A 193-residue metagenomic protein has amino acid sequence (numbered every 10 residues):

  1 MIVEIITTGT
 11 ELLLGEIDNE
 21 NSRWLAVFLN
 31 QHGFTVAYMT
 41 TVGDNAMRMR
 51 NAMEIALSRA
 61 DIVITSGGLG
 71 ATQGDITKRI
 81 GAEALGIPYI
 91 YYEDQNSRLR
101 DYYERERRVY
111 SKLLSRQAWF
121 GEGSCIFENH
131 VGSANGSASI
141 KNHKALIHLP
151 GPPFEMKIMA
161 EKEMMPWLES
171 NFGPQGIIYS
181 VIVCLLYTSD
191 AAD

Functional and structural regions predicted by a protein language model:
I2-H32, Y38-M39: Glycine-rich phosphate/diphosphate-binding loop of Rossmann-like nucleotide-binding domains
V3-E4, D61-I62, S124-C125, K144-I147 (+1 more regions): Structural motif
T10-E11, G68-A71, G151-F154: Short glycine-rich anion-binding loops that position phosphate/pyrophosphate groups of nucleotides and phosphorylated
G15, M39-V42, Y92, L149-P150: Active-site-adjacent beta-strand anchor residues
R23-I90, D101-E104: N-terminal small/polar loop signature for handling phosphorylated ligands or for N-terminal nucleophile
R48, I76-N171: Proline/glycine-rich low-complexity loops and linkers
F172-L186: Short glycine-/aliphatic-rich beta-strand segments at the starts of folded cytosolic domains
Y187-D193: Conserved small/polar residues in nucleotide/adenosyl-binding loops
